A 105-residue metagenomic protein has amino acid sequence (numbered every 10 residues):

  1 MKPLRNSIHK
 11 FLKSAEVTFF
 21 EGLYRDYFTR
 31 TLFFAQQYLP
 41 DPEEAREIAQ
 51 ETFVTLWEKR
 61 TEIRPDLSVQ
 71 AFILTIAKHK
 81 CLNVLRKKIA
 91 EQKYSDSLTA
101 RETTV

Functional and structural regions predicted by a protein language model:
M1-R30, Q37: N-terminal module of bacterial RNA polymerase sigma factors
K2-R5, N83, E91-V105: Internal acidic/polar
L12-K13, P40, F53-S68, K87-I89: Sigma70-family region 2
F20, Y24-Y27, L32, F53 (+3 more regions): Conserved hydrophobic/aromatic "anchor" residues that stabilize well-ordered secondary structure elements
F33, E47-V54, L67-H79: Structural recognition of an alpha-helix C-terminal capping motif at a helix-to-coil junction
R64, T75-D96: Arg/Lys-rich amphipathic alpha helix in sigma70-family domain 2
